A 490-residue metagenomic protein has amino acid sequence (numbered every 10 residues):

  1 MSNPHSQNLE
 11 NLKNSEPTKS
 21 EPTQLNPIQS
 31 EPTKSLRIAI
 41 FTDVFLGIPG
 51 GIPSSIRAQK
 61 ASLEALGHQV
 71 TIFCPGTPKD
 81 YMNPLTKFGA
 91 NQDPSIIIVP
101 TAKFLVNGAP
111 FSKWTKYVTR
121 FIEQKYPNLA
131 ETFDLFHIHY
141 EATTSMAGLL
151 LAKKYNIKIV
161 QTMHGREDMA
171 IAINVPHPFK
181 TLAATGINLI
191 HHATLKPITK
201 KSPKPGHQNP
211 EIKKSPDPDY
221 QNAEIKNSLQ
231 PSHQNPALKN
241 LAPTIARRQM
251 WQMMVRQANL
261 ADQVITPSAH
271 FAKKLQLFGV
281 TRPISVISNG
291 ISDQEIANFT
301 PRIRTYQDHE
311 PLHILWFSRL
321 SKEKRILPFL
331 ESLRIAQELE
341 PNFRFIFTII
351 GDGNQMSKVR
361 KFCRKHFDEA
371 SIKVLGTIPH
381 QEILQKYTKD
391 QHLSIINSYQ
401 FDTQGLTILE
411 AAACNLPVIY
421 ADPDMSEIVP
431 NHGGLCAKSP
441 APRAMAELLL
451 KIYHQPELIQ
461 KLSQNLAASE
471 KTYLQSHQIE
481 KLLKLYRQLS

Functional and structural regions predicted by a protein language model:
S2-Q7, Q29-K87, Q92-P94: N-terminal subdomain of nucleotide-sugar transferases
T185-P203, Q221, L229, Q234-Q263: Membrane-proximal helix-turn-helix segments that form the acceptor-binding/catalytic region of lipid-linked
D262, T388-T403, L416: Acidic donor-binding loop of glycosyltransferase active sites
I265, Y306-L333: Conserved donor-binding/catalytic core segment of Leloir-type glycosyltransferases
H270, G290: Carbohydrate-associated surface elements
R360-I378, D390: Nucleotide-activated donor-binding/catalytic signature segment of Leloir-type glycosyltransferases, i.e., the conserved
A413, P417-Y420: Short hydrophobic beta-strand element within catalytic cores of glycosyltransferases and related nucleotide-activated
N431-P442, K451-P456: Conserved acidic donor-binding segment of nucleotide-sugar-dependent glycosyltransferases
